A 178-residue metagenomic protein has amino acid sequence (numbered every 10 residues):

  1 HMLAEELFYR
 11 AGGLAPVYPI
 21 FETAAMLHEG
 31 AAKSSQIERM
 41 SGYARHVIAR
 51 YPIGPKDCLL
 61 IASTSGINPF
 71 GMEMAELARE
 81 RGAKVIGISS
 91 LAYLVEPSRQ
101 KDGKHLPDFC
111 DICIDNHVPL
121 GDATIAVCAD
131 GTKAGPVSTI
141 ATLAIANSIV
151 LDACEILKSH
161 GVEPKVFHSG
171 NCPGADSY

Functional and structural regions predicted by a protein language model:
H1-V150, C154: Glycine-rich phosphate-binding loops that contact phosphosugars or nucleotide phosphates
D122-A126, A144, C154-Y178: Internal, active-site/partner-interface "lid" segment
